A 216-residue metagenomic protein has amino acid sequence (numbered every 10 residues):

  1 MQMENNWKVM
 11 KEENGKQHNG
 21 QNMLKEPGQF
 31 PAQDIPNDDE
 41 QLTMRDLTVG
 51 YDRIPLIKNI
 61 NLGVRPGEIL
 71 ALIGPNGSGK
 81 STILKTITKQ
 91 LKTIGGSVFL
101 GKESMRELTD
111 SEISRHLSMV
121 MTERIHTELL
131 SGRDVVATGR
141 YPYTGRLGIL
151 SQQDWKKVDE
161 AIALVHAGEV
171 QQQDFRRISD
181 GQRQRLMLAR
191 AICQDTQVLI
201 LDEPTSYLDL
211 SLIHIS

Functional and structural regions predicted by a protein language model:
I73-P75: The feature captures the beta-strand-to-loop junction immediately N-terminal to the Walker
T88: Helix-to-loop junction immediately C-terminal to a conserved catalytic motif
G96-S104, I113: Conserved ABC transporter NBD signature motif
A137, Q152-V170, D195: Conserved ABC ATPase "signature" region
G148-I149, D174-I178, Q182: Conserved ABC ATPase signature
L199-E203: Catalytic Walker B motif of ABC-type/P-loop ATPase nucleotide-binding domains
H214-I215: Conserved small/polar residues in nucleotide/adenosyl-binding loops
